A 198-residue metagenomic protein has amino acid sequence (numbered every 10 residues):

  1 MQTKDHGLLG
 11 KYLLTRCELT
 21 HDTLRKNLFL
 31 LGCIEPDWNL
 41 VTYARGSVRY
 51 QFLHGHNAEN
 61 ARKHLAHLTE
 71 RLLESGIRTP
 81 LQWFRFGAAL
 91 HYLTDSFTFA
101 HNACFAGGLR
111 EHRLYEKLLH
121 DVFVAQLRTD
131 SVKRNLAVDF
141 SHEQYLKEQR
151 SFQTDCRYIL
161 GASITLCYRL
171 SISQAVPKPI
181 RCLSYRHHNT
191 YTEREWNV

Functional and structural regions predicted by a protein language model:
M1-V198: N-terminal membrane-targeting hydrophobic helices
